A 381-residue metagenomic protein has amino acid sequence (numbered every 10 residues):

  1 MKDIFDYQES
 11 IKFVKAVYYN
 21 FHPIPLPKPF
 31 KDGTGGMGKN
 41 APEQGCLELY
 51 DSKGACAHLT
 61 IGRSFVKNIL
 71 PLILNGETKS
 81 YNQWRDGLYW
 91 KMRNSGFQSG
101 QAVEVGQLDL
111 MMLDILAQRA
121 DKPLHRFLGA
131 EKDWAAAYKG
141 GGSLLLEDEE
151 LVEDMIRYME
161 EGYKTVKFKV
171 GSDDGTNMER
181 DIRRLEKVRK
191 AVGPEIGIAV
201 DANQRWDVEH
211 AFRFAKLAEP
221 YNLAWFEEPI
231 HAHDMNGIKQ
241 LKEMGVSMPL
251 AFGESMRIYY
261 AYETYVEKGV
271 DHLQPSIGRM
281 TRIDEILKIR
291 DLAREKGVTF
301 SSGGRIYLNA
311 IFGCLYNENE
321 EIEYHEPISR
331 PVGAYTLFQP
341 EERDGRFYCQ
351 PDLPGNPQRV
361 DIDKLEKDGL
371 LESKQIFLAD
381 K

Functional and structural regions predicted by a protein language model:
K2-Y18, H22-P25, G38-K39, Q44 (+1 more regions): Flexible C-terminal active-site loop/helix
F5-Q8, V14, Y18, Y50-A120: Metal- or metallocofactor-binding catalytic centers and their adjacent structured scaffolds across diverse enzyme
G35-N40, T60-I61, G100, Q350: Short Gly/Pro-enriched turn/cap motifs at secondary-structure boundaries
V105, N177, V200-D207, E227-I230 (+3 more regions): Glycine- and other small-residue-rich loops at beta-strand/loop junctions that grip anionic moieties
Q107-L144: Glycine-rich, aromatic-flanked loop segments that form ligand/cofactor-binding clefts across common enzyme folds
L108, D121, D201, F226 (+4 more regions): Conserved, mostly hydrophobic/aromatic
W134-K239, G245: Metal-dependent enolase-superfamily TIM-barrel catalytic cores that perform enediolate-based chemistry
N222, H233-P249, M256-G355: Shared catalytic-loop signature of beta/alpha-barrel
